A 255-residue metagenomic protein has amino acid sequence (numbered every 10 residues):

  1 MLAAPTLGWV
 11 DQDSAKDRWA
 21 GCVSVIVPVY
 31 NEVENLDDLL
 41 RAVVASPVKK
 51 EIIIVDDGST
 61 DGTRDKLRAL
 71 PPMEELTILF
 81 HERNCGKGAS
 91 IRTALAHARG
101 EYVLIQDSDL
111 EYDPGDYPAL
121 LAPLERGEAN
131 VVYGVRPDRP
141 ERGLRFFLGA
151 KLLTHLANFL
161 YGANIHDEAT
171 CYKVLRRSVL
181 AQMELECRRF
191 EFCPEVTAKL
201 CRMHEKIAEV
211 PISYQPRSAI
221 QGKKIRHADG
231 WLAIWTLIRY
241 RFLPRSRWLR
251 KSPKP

Functional and structural regions predicted by a protein language model:
C22-S24, E51, E195: Cell-envelope/extracellular polymer assembly enzymes that use nucleotide-activated donors
V27-L40, G58: Active-site beta-to-alpha loop of glycosyltransferases that engages the nucleotide-sugar donor
E34-D38, D61-L70: Acidic helix N-cap motif at the loop->helix transition within catalytic regions of sugar-transfer enzymes
R41-K50: Short, acidic, metal-binding catalytic loop of nucleotide-sugar glycosyltransferases
K50-I53, R64-H97: Conserved donor nucleotide-binding strand/loop of the catalytic core
D56-D65, L110: A conserved acidic beta->alpha catalytic loop
H81-H97, Y102, P114-F190, P216-I238 (+1 more regions): Acceptor/aglycone-binding surface of glycosyltransferases and processive sugar-polymer synthases
